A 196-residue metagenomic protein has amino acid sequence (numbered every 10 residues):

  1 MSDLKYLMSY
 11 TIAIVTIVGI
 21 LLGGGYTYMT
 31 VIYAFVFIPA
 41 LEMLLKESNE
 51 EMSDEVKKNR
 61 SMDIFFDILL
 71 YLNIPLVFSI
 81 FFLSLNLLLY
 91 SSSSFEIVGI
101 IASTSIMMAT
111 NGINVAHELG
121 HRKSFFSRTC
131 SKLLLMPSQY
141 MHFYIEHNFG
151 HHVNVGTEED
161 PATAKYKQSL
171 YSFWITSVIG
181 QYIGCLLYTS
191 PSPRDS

Functional and structural regions predicted by a protein language model:
M1-V36, F143-A162: Membrane-anchoring/interfacial helices and their immediately flanking loops in integral membrane proteins
I12-V18, F35-A40, N73-L83: Hydrophobic core of alpha-helical transmembrane segments in multi-pass integral membrane proteins
G23, E50-M52, P75: Nuclease and nuclease-like effector domains acting on nucleic acids or nucleotide cofactors
Y33-E50, A109-G112: Central hydrophobic cores of alpha-helical transmembrane segments in multi-pass inner-membrane proteins across all
E47-K57, C185-L187: Non-transmembrane, extramembrane segments of multi-pass ion/lipid transporters
E55-V178: Intramembrane catalytic core of multi-pass membrane enzymes that act on lipidic substrates
I175-L187: Short, charged cytosolic
Y188-S196: Single conserved hydrophobic/aromatic residue that forms the stacking wall/gate of nucleotide- or nucleobase-binding
